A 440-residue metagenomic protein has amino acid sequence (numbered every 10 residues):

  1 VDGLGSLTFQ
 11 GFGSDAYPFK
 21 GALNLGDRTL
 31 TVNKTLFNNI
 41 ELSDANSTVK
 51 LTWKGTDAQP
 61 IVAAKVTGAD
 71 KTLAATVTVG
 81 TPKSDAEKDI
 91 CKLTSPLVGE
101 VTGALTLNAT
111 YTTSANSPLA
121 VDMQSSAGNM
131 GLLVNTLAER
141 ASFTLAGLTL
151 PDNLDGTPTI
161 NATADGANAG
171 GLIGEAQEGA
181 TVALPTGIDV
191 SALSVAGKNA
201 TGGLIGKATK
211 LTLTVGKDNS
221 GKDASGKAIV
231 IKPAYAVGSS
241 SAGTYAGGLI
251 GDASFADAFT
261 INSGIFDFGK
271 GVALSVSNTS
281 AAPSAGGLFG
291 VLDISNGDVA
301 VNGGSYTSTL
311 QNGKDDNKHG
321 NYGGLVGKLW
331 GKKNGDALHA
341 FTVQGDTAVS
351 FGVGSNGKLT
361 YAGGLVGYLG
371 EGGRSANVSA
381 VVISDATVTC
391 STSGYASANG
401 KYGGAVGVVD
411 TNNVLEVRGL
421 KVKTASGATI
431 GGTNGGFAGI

Functional and structural regions predicted by a protein language model:
V1-I440: Surface-exposed loop/turn motifs in large extracellular/passenger domains
